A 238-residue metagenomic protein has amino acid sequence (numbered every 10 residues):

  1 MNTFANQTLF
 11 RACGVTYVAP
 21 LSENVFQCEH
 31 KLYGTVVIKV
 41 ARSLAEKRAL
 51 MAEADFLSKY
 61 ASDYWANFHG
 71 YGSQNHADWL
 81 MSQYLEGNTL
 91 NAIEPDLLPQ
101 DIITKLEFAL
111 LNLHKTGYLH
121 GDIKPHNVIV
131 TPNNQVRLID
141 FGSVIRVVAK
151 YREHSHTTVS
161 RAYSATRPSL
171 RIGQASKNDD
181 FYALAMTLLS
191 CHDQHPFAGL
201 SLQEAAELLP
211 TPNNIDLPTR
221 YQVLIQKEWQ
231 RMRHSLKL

Functional and structural regions predicted by a protein language model:
G14, A19-D55: ATP-binding glycine-rich loop module of kinase domains
D55-D63: Structural motif at the C-terminus of the N-lobe alphaC helix and the adjacent alphaC-beta4 loop of the Hanks-type
N67-D78: Short beta-strand micro-motifs within the conserved protein kinase catalytic domain, predominantly in the N-lobe
H76-T89: Conserved short submotifs of the Hanks-type protein kinase catalytic core that shape the nucleotide-binding pocket
H114-V130: Catalytic-loop of the protein kinase fold
N127-I139: Conserved protein kinase catalytic/activation segment
D140-I145: Activation of the activation-loop gatekeeper triad in protein kinase-fold domains
H154-P168: Conserved activation segment of eukaryotic-like protein kinases, specifically the C-terminal portion of the activation
